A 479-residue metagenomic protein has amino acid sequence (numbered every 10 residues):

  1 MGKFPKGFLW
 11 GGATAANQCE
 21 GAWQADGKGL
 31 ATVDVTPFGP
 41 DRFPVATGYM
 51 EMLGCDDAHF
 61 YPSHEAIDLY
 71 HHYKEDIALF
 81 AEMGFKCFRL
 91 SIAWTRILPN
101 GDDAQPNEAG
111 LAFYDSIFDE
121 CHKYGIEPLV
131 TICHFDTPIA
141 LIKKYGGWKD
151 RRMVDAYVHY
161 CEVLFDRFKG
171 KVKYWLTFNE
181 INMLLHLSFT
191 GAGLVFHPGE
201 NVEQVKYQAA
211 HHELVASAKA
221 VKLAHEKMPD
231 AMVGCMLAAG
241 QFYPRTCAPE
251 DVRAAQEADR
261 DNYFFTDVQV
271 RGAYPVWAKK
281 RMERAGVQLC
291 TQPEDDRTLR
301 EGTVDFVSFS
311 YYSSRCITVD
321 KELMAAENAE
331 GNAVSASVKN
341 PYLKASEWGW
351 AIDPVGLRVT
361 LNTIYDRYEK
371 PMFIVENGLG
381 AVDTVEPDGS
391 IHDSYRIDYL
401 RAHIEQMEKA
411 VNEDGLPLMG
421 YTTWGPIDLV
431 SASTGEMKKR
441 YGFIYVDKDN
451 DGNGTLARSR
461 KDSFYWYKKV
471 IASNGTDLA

Functional and structural regions predicted by a protein language model:
M1-D57, A81-E82, N100-D102, L111-A479: Active-site region of glycoside hydrolase catalytic domains
G7-L9, Y70, C87: A common structural microfeature
A58-H72, K149-R152: Active-site mouth loops of central-metabolism enzymes
H72-A93, G302-F306: Catalytic domains of carbohydrate-active enzymes, especially glycoside hydrolases
I92-P106: Glycine-rich, proline-tolerant flexible connector loops at the mouths of alpha/beta enzymes
